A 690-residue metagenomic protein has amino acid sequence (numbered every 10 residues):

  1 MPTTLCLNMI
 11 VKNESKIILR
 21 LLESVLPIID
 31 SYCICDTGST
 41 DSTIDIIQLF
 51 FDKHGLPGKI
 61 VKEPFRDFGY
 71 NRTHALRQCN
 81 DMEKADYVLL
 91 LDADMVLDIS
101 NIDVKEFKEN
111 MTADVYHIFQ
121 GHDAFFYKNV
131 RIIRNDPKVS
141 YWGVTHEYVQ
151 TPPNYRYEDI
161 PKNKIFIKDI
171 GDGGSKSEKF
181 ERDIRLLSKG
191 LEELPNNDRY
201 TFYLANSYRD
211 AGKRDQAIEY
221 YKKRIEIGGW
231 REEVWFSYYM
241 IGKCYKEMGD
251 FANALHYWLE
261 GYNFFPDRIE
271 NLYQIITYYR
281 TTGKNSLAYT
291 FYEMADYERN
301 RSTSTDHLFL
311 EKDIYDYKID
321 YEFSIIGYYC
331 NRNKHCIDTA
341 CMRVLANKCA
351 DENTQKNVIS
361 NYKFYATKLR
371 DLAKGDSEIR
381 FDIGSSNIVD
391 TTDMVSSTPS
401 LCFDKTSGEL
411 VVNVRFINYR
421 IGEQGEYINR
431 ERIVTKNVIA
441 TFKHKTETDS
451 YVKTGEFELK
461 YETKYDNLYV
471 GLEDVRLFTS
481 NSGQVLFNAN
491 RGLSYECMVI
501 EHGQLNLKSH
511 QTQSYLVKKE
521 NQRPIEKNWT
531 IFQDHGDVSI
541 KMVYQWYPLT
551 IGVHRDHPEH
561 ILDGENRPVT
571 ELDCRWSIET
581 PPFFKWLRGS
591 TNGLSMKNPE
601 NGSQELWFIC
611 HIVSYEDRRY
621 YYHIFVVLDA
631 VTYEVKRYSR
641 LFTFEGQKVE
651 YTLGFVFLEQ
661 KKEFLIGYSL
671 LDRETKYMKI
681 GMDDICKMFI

Functional and structural regions predicted by a protein language model:
M9-S31: Short, well-formed alpha-helical segments that are part of the catalytic scaffolds of diverse glycosyltransferases
S24, I34-I47, P64-F65, D92: A conserved acidic beta->alpha catalytic loop
Q48-Q78: Conserved donor nucleotide-binding strand/loop of the catalytic core
G69-R77, K84-L90, M95-K223, G229: Catalytic-site signature of metal-activated, phosphate-bearing donor transferases, centered on the GT-A/GT-A-like
A217, A254, A288, C336-I337: Single-residue signature of alpha-solenoid repeat helices
R370-M394, D404-N467, T479-K585, K597-G646 (+1 more regions): Beta-rich carbohydrate-recognition and catalytic domains
